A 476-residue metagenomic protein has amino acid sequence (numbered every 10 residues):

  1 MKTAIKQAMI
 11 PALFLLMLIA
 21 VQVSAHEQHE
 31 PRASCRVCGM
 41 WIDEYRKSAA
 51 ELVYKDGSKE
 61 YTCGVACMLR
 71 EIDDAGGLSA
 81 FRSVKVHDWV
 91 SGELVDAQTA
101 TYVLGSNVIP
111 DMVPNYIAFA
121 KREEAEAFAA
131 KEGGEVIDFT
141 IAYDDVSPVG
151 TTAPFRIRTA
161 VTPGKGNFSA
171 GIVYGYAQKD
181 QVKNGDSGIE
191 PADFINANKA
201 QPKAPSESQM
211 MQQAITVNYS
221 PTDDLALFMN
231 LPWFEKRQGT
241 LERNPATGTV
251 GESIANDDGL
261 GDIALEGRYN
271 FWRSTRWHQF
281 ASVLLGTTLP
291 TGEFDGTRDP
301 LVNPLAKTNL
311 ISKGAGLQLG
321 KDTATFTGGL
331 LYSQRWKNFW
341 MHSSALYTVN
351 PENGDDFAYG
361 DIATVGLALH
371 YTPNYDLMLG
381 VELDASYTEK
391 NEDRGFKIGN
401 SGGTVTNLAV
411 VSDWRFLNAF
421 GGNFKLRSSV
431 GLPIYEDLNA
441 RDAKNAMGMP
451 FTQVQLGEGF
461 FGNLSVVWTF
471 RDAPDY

Functional and structural regions predicted by a protein language model:
K2-A12: Bacterial N-terminal signal peptides that target proteins for export
P11-A20: Bacterial N-terminal signal peptides
V23-E27: Boundary at the C-terminal end of the N-terminal hydrophobic targeting segment
R32: Residues immediately within or flanking Cys/His clusters that coordinate Zn2+ in small zinc-binding modules
C35: Short cysteine-rich clusters marking metal-coordination/redox-active sites
G39: Cys/His-coordinated zinc-binding microdomains
A80-V146: Thiol/selenol-based redox catalytic cores and closely related redox-interacting motifs
P148-T291, R298-S343, Y347-V349, T364 (+3 more regions): Transmembrane beta-barrel domains of Gram-negative outer membranes and organellar outer membranes
